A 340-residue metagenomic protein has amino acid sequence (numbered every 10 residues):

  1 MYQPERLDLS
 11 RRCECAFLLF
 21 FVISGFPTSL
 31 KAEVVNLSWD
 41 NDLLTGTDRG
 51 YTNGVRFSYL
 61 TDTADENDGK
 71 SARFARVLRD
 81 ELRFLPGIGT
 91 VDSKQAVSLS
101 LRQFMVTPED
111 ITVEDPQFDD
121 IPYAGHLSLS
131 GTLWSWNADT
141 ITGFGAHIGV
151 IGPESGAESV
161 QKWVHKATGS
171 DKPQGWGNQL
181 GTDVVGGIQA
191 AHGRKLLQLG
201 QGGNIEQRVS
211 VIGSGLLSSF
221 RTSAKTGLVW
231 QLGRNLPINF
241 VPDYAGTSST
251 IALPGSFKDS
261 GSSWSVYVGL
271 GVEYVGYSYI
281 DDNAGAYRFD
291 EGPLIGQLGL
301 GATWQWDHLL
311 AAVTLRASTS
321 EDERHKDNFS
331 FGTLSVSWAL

Functional and structural regions predicted by a protein language model:
S29-E33, T63-Q95, W136-F144, K195-V209 (+2 more regions): Short loop/turn motifs that connect adjacent beta-strands in outer-membrane beta-barrel proteins
V35-N41, V97-M105, A146-G152, H192 (+5 more regions): Transmembrane beta-barrel strands of outer-membrane/channel proteins
D40-L44, V106-D110, I151-S155, K195-L199 (+4 more regions): Sequence/structural signature of outer-membrane beta-barrel proteins
D42, E114-D119, K172-N178, S214 (+2 more regions): Extracellular loop and loop/strand-boundary signature of outer-membrane beta-barrel proteins
R49-V55, Q95, Y123-L127, T142 (+6 more regions): Residues that define the transmembrane beta-barrel architecture of outer-membrane proteins
V55-T61, L101, L129-L133, I148-V150 (+6 more regions): Residues on the lipid-exposed face of transmembrane beta-strands in outer-membrane beta-barrel proteins
E81-A157: Long, hydrophobic/aromatic-enriched structural stretches that serve as scaffold segments
E109-T112, K225, V229-L340: Outer membrane beta-barrel transmembrane domains
